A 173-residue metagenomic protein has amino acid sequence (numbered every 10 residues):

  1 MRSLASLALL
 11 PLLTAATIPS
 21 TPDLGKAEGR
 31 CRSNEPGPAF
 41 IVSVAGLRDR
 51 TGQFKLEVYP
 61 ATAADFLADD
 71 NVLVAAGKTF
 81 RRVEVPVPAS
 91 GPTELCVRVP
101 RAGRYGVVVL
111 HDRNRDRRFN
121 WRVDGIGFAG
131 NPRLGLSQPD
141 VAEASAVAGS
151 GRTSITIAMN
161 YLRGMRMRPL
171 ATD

Functional and structural regions predicted by a protein language model:
S6-A15: Bacterial N-terminal signal peptides
T21-R32, P139-M165: Extracellular beta-sheet/turn segments enriched in Thr/Pro/Gly and aliphatic residues
R32-V42: Contiguous beta-strand segments within globular domains
F40-G46, L56: A short, amphipathic beta-strand motif
K55-Y59, V108: Beta-strand signatures of extracellular beta-sandwich domains
D69-V99: Tryptophan-paired
T93, P100-V109: A short tyrosine-centered beta-strand micro-motif
D112-W121: Acidic, glycine-anchored loop motifs typical of Ca2+
